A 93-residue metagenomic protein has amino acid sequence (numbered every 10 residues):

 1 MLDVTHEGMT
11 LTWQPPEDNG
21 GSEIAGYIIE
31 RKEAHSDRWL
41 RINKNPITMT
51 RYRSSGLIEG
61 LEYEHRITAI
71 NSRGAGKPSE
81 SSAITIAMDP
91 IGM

Functional and structural regions predicted by a protein language model:
M1-E7, E30-W39, N45-M49, N71-R73 (+1 more regions): Flexible inter-domain hinge/linker segments at boundaries of tandem extracellular adhesion modules
E7-S22: Conserved aromatic anchor
T10, G26, E62-R66: Short, conserved beta-strand segments of beta-strand-rich sandwich/propeller modules, principally
P15-E17, R31, A69: Hydrophobic beta-strand positions in extracellular immunoglobulin-like domains
Y52-G76: Beta-strand-rich modules
